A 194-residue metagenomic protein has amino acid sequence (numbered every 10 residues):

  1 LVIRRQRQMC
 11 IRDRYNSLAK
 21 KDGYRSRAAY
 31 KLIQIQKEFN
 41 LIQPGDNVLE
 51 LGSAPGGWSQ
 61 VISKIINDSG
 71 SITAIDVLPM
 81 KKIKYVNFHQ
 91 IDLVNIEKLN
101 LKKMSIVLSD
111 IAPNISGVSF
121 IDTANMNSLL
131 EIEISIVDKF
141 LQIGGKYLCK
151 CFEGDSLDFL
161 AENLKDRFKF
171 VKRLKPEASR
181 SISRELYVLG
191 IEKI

Functional and structural regions predicted by a protein language model:
L1-R7, I11: Single conserved hydrophobic/aromatic residue that forms the stacking wall/gate of nucleotide- or nucleobase-binding
L18-Q34: Conserved SAM-binding loop and adjacent beta-strand
P44-A54: Conserved class I S-adenosyl-L-methionine
G45, D68-S69, F140-K146: Short glycine-dipeptide loop
P55-D68: Conserved SAM-binding loop of SAM-dependent methyltransferases across substrates and taxa, primarily the Class I
I75-I115: S-adenosyl-L-methionine
K103-G144, D155: Mobile active-site "lid"/loop adjacent to the S-adenosyl-L-methionine
C151-I194: Class I S-adenosyl-L-methionine
